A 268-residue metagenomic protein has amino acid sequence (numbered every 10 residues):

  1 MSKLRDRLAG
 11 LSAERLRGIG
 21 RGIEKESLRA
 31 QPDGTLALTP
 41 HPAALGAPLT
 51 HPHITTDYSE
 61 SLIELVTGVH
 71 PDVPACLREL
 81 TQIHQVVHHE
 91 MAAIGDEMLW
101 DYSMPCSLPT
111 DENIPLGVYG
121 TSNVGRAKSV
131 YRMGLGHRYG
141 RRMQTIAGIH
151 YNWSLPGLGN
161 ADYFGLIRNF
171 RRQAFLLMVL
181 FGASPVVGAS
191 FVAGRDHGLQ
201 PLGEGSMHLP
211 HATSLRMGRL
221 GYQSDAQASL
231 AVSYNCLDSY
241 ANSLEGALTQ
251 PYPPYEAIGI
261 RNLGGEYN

Functional and structural regions predicted by a protein language model:
M1-G136, T145, D162-R168, R172-F175: Terminal catalytic/cofactor-binding subdomain
E26-L28, M143-P156: Histidine-centered divalent-metal-coordination microenvironment in nucleic-acid enzymes
M98-S103, G148-S154, M178-F181: A structural signal for short, well-ordered beta-strand segments and their strand-loop junctions that often border
G117-R138, S154-N268: Loop-rich catalytic cores of soluble enzymes, especially ATP-dependent carboxylate-amine ligases and other
